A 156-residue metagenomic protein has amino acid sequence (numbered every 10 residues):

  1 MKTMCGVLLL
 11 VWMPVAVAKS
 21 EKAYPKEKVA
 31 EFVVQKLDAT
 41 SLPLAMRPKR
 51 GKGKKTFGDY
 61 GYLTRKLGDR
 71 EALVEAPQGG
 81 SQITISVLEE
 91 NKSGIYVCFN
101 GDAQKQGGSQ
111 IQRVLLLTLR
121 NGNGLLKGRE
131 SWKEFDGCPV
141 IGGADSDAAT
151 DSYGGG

Functional and structural regions predicted by a protein language model:
M1-V7: Sec-dependent signal peptide recognition, specifically the positively charged N-region followed immediately by
L8-L10, Q106: Generic marker of residues within folded, mature protein domains
W12-V15: N-terminal signal peptide c-region/cleavage motif recognized by signal peptidases
A18-G156: Exposed acidic/polar residues on beta-strands and adjacent loops within beta-sheet cores, strongest in beta-propeller
